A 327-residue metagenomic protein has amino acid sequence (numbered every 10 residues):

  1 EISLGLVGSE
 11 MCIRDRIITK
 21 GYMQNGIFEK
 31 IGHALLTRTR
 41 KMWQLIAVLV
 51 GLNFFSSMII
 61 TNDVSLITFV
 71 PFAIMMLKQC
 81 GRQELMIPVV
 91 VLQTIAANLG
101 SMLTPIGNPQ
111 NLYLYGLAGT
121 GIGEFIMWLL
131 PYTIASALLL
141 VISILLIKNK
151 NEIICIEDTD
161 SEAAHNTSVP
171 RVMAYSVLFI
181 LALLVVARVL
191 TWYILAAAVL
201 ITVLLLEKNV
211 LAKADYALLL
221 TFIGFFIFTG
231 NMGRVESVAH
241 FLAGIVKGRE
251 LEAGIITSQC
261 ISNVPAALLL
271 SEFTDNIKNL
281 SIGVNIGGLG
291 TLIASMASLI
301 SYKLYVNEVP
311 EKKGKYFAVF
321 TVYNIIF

Functional and structural regions predicted by a protein language model:
I2-C12: Short, small-residue-biased leader/transition segments that mark boundaries at the very start of proteins
T19-K20, L52-N62, A96-L103, Y132-L140 (+1 more regions): Helix-loop-helix module between adjacent transmembrane segments
N25, G32, V177-D275: Transmembrane helical segments that form the transport core of multi-pass membrane transport proteins
H33-Q44, M86-I95, K213-G224: Cytoplasmic-side transmembrane-helix entry/capping segments in multi-pass membrane proteins
L36-V50, Q79-V89, V169-M173, H240-E252 (+1 more regions): Membrane-interfacial loop-to-helix junctions in multi-pass transporters
W43-G51, S65, V90-V91, I126 (+6 more regions): Hydrophobic alpha-helical transmembrane segments
L49-M102, Y113, L268-I282, P310-K315: Hydrophobic transmembrane alpha-helices that form the pore/transport pathway of multi-pass ion and small-solute
E84, G123-T167, I293-F327: Juxtamembrane and boundary regions of transmembrane helices in multi-pass small-molecule transporters and channels
